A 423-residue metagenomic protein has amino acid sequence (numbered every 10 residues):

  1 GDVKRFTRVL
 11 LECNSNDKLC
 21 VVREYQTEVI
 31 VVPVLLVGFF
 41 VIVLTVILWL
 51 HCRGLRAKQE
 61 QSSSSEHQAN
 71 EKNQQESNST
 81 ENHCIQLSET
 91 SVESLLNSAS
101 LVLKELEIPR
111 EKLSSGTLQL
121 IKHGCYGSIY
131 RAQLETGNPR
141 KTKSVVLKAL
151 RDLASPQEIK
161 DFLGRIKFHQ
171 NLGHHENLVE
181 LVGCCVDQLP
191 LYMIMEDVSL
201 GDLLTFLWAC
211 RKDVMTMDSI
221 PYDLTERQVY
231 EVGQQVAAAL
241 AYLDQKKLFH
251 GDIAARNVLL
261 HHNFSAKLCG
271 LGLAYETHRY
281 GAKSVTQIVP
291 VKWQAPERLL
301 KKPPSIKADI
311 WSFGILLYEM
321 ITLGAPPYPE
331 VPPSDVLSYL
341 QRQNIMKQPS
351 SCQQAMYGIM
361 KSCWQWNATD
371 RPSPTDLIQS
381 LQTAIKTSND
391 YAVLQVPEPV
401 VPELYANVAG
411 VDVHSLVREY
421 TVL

Functional and structural regions predicted by a protein language model:
G127-D152: Glycine-rich ATP phosphate-binding loop
E180-L191: Short beta-strand micro-motifs within the conserved protein kinase catalytic domain, predominantly in the N-lobe
R211-V232: Activation segment of protein kinase catalytic domains, centered on the conserved DFG
L240, D244-H261: Catalytic-loop of the protein kinase fold
R256-K292: Activation segment/activation loop of eukaryotic-type protein kinase catalytic domains
D309: Conserved catalytic-loop aspartate of Hanks-type protein kinases
W366-T369, D376-Y391: Terminal C-lobe "cap" of eukaryotic-type protein kinase domains
Y391-L423: Regulatory extensions appended to serine/threonine kinase catalytic cores
